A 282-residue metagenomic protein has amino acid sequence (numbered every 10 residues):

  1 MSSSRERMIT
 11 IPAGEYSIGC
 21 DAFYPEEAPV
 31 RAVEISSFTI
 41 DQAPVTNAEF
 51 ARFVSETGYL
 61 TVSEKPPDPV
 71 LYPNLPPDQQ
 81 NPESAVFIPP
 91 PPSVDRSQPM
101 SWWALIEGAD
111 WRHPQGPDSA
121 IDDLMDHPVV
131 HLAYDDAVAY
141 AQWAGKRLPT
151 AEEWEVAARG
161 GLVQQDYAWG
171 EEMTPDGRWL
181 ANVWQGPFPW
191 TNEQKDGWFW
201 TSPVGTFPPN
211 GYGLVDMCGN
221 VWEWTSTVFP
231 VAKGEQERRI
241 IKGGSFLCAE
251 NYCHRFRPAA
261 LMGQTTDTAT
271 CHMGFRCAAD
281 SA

Functional and structural regions predicted by a protein language model:
S3-R5, I9-T10: GGW-centered surface loops in extracellular recognition modules
T10-I11, S17, D21-A22, P66-M262 (+2 more regions): Functional-site microenvironments in short loops/helix caps that host divalent-cation chemistry
P25-A28: C-terminal, low-complexity/hydrophilic appendages and adjacent surface loops of extracellular/periplasmic anionic
A32-F38: A short N-terminal beta-strand-loop micro-motif at the entrance of redox/enzyme domains
F38, F53-V62, A144-G145: Short capping motifs at secondary-structure boundaries
D41: An anion-binding catalytic pocket shared by soluble metabolic enzymes
T46: Acidic-aromatic/histidine active-site loop/patch
C271-A282: Short, structured beta-strand segments at or near domain termini in extracellular proteins/domains
